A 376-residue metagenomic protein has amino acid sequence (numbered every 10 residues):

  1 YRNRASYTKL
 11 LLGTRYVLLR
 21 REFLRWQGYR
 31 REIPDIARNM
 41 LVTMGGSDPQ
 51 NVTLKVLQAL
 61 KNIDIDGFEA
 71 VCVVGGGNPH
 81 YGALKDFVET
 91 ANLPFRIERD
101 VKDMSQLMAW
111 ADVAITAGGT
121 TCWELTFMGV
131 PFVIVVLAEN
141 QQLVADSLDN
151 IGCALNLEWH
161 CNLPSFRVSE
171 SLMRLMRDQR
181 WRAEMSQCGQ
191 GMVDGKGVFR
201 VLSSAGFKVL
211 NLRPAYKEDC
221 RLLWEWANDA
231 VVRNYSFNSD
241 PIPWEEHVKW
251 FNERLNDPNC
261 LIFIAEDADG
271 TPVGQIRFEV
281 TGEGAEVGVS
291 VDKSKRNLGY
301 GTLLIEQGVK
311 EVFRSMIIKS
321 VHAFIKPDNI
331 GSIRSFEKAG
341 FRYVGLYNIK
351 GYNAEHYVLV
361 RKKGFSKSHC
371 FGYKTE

Functional and structural regions predicted by a protein language model:
Y1-F207: Nucleotide-activated sugar donor-binding and catalytic core shared by glycosyltransferases and related lipid-linked
D48-P49, P79, N140, I242 (+3 more regions): Glycine-/small-residue-rich active-site loops that bind phosphorylated ligands and cofactors
D103, P164, D178, Y216-D219 (+3 more regions): Acidic/polar helix N-cap motif
S165, S169, K217-W224, W244 (+2 more regions): An amphipathic alpha-helix signature
V209-A215, D219-L222, A227-D229, I262 (+1 more regions): Acyl-donor (CoA/ACP) binding surface of acyl/acetyltransferases
V231-K249: Conserved GNAT-fold acetyl-CoA-binding loop/helix
N252-I264: A short helix-loop-beta-strand connector motif used in the catalytic cores of GNAT acetyltransferases and, in some
